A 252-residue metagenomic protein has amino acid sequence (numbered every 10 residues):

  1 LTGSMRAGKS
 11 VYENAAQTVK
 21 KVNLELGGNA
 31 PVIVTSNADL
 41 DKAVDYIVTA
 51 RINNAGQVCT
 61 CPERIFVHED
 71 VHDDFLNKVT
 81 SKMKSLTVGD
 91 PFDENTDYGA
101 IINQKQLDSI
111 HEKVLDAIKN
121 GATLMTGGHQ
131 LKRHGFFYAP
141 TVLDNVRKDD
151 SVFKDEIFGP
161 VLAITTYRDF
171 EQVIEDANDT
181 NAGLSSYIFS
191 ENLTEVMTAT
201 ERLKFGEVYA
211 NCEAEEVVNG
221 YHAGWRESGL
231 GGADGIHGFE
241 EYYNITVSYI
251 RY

Functional and structural regions predicted by a protein language model:
L1, A100-Q104, S186-F189, S228: A generic secondary-structure micro-motif detector that highlights 1-2 residue hydrophobic/ambivalent hotspots embedded
G3-R147, A210: ALDH superfamily catalytic-core signature
I33, T87, Q130, F137-Y252: Conserved C-terminal structural/oligomerization subdomain of aldehyde/semialdehyde dehydrogenase
